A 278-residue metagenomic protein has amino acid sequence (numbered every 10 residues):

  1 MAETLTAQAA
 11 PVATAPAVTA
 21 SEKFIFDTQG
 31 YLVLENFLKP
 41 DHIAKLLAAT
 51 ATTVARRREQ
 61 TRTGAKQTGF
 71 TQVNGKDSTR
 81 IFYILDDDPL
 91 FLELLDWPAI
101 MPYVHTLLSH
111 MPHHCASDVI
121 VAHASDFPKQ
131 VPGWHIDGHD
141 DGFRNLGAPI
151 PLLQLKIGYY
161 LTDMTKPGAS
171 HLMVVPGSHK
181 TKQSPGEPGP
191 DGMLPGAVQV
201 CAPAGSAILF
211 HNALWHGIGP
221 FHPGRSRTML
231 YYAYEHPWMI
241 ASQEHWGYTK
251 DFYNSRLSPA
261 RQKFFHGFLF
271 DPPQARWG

Functional and structural regions predicted by a protein language model:
A2-P11, G64-Q67, A207, L214-W215 (+1 more regions): Non-heme Fe(II)/2-oxoglutarate
A2-T28, E35-F143: Non-heme Fe(II)-dependent double-stranded beta-helix
D88-E93, P195-A197, G217-G219: Active-site rim elements
P102-Y103, P128-C201, I240-G247: Catalytic core of non-heme Fe(II) oxygenases with the double-stranded beta-helix
S117-V119, I157-Y159, L230-Y234: A structural signal for short, well-ordered beta-strand segments
M164, H211-L214: Short Ser/Thr-interspersed hydrophobic loop/turn segments at strand-loop and sheet-helix junctions that line or gate
